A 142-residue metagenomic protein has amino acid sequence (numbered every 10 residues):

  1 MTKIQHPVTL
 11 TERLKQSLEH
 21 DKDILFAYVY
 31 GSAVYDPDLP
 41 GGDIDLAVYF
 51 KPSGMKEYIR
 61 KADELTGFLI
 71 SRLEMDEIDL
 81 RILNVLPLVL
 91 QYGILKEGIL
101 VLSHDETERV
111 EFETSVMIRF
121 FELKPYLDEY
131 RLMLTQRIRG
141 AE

Functional and structural regions predicted by a protein language model:
M1-F26, V34-P40, S53-E142: Catalytic core of pol beta-like nucleotidyltransferases
G42-I44: Short, conserved active-site loops that position catalytic residues or coordinate cofactors/metal ions across diverse
A47-K51: Short hydrophobic/aromatic beta-strand micro-patches that form the beta-sheet surface supporting nucleotide- or nucleic
